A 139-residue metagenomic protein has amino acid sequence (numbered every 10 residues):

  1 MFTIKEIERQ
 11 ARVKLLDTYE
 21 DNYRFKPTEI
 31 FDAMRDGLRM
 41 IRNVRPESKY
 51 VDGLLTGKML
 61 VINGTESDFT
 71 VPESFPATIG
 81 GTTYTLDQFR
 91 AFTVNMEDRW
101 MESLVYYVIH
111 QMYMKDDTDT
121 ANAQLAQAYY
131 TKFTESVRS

Functional and structural regions predicted by a protein language model:
M1-S139: Glycine-enriched, solvent-exposed interface loops adjoining structured elements
